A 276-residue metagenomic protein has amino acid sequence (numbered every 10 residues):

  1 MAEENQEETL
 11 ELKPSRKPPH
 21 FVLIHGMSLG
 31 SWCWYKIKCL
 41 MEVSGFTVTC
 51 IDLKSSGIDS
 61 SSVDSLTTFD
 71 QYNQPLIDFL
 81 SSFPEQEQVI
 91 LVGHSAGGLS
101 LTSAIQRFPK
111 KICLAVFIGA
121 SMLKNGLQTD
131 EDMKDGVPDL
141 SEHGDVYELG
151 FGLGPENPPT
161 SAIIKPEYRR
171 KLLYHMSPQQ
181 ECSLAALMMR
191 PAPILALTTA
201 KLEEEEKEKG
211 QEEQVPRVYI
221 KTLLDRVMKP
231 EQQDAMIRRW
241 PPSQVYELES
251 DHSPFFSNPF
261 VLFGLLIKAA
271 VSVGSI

Functional and structural regions predicted by a protein language model:
Q6, T47-T49, L53-I90, S103-K111 (+1 more regions): Active-site loop/oxyanion-hole signature of alpha/beta-hydrolase fold enzymes
G26-G30, H94-A96: Active-site glycine-rich loops that stabilize anionic/oxyanionic intermediates across multiple enzyme folds
S28, D52-G57, M122, H252: Alpha/beta-hydrolase active-site loop signature
S28-K36, V48: Serine-hydrolase catalytic-loop signature spanning alpha/beta hydrolases and amidase-signature enzymes
L91-V92, A115, Y219: Conserved alpha/beta-hydrolase fold motif
G93-S103: Glycine-rich nucleophile elbow surrounding the catalytic serine of serine-hydrolase chemistry
Q106-S161, P166, A196-L197: Flexible "cap/lid" loop of the alpha/beta hydrolase fold
P178-S183, L187-F256, F260, G264 (+1 more regions): Conserved serine/cysteine hydrolase catalytic core
